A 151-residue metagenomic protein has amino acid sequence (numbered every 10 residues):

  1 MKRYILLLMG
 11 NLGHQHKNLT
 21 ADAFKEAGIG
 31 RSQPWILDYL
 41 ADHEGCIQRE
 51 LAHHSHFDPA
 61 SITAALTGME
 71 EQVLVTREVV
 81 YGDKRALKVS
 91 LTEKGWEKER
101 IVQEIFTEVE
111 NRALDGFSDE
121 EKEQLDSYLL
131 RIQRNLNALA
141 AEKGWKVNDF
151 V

Functional and structural regions predicted by a protein language model:
M1-A27, V151: N-terminal leader segment of winged-helix/HTH proteins
L8, L19, W35-D38, E97: Pre-recognition alpha-helix immediately N-terminal to the DNA-recognition helix within helix-turn-helix or winged-helix
G10-G13, D38-D42, Q103: Short, locally clustered residues in the helix-turn-helix/winged-helix DNA-binding domain
H43-I47: Short capping segments at the starts of secondary-structure elements
Q48-R49, A60, T67, L87: Residues within helix-turn-helix
A52: The alpha-helix within a helix-turn-helix
T67-L130, R134: Charged, amphipathic alpha-helical coiled-coil/dimerization segments
